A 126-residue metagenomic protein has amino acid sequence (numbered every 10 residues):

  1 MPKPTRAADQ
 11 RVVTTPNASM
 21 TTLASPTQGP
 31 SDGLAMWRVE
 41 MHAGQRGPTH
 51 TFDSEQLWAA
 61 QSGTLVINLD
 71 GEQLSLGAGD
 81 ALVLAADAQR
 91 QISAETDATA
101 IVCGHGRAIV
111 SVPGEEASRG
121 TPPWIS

Functional and structural regions predicted by a protein language model:
M1-G33, G114-S126: A short, N-terminal "cap"/entry segment at the start of jelly-roll beta-barrel domains of the cupin/DSBH fold
A35-F52: Conserved short histidine dyad/triad with adjacent acidic residue
T51-A78, A88: A short beta-strand-loop-beta hairpin characteristic of the jelly-roll/cupin
A78, A86-S111: Ligand-binding loop in jelly-roll beta-barrel domains
